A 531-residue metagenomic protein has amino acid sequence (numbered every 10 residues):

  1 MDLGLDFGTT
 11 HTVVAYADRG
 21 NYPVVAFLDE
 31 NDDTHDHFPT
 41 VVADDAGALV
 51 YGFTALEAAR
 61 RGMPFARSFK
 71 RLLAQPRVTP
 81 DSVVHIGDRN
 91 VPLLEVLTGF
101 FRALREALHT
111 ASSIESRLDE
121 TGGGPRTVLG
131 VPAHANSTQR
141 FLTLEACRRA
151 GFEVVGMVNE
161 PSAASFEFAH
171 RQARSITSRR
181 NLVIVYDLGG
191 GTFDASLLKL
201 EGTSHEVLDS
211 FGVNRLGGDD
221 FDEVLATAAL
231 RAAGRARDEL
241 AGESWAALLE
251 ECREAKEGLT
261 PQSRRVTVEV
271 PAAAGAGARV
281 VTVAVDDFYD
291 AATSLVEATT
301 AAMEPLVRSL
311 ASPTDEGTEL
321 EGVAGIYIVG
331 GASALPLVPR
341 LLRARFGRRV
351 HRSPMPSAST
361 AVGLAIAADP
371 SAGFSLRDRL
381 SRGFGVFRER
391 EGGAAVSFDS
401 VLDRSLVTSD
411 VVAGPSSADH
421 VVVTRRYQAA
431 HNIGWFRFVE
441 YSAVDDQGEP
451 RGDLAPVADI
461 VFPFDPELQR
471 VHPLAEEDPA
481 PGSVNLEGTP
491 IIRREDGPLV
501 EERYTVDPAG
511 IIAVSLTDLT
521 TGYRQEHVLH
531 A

Functional and structural regions predicted by a protein language model:
M1, V155-Y186, A358-S375: Conserved phosphate-binding catalytic cores of ATP/NTP-utilizing and phosphoryl-transfer enzymes
M1-P23, Q172-L208, C252, R264 (+1 more regions): Gly/Thr-rich phosphate-binding beta-strand-loop-beta motif of the actin/hexokinase/Hsp70
G20-E153, N159, E223-R265, E269 (+3 more regions): Phosphate-binding loop and its immediate beta->loop->alpha context in nucleotide/phosphate-handling enzymes
H37-G47, L200-E243, V283-E304, V422-W435: Glycine-rich phosphate-binding loop plus the immediately following alpha-helix
V84-E106, T110, G275-S309, L468 (+1 more regions): Adenine-nucleotide phosphate-binding core of ATP-dependent small-molecule kinases
E115-P132, S312-G330, S515: Short glycine-rich phosphate-binding loop at a beta-alpha junction
R231-G234, P261-D378, T424, R494-L499: Helical "lid/coupling" subdomains associated with nucleotide-phosphate turnover
V285, R377-A531: Acidic low-complexity intrinsically disordered segments
